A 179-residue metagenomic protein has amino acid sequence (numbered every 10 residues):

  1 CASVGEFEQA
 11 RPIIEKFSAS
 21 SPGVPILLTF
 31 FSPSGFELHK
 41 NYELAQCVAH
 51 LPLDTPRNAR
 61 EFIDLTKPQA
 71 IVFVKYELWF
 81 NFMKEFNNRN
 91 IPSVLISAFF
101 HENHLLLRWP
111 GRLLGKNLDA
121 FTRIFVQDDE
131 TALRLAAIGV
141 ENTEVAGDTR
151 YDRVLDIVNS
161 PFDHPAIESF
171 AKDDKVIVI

Functional and structural regions predicted by a protein language model:
C1-A2, F170-I179: Conserved donor-binding/catalytic core segment of Leloir-type glycosyltransferases
C1-S160: Active-site and donor-binding regions of nucleotide-sugar-utilizing enzymes
E8, P165, V176-V178: Solvent-exposed, charged interface segments at domain starts and junctions
S18-S21, I167, D174-K175: Alpha-helix termini
D156-A171: A short helix/loop element that forms part of the nucleotide-sugar donor recognition site in Leloir-type
